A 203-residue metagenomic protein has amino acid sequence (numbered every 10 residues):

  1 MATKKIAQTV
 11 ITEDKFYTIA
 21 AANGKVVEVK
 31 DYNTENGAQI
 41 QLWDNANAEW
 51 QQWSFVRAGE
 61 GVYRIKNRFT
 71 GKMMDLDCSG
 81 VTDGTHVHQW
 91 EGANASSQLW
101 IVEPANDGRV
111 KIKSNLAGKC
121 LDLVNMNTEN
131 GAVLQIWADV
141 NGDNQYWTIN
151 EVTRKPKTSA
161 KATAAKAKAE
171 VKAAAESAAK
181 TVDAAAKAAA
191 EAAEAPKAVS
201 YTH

Functional and structural regions predicted by a protein language model:
M1-K168, K172, A179, A198-S200: Lectin-like carbohydrate-binding module/patch detector with strong preference for beta-trefoil
A173-H203: Terminal non-domain segments
